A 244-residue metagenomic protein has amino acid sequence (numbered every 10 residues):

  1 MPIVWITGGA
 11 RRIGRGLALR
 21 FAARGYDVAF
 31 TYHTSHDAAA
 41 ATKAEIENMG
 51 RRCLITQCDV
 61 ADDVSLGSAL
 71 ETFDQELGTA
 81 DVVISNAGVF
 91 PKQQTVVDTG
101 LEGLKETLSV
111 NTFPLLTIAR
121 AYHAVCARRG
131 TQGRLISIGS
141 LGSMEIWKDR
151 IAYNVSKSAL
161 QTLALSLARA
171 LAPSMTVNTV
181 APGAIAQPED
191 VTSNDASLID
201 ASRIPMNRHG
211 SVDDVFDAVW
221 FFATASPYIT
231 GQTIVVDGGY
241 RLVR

Functional and structural regions predicted by a protein language model:
A10-R12: Conserved glycine-rich cofactor-binding loop
Y26-A41: Conserved glycine-rich Rossmann-like NAD(P)H-binding loop of the short-chain dehydrogenase/reductase
G88-V89, T107, A127-A172, A184-I185: Catalytic loop of short-chain dehydrogenase/reductase
Q94-V96, G100-E106, D200: Substrate-binding pocket helix/loop in short-chain dehydrogenase/reductase
D149-A152, A172, T179-I204, H209 (+1 more regions): A glycine/serine/threonine-rich, flexible loop-to-helix segment that serves as the NAD(P) cofactor-binding "lid"
A172-T176, I229-G231: Short, small/polar-rich loop/turn modules that mediate ligand/substrate recognition or access, typified
S211-V236, R241-L242: C-terminal substrate-recognition "lid" of short-chain dehydrogenase/reductases
